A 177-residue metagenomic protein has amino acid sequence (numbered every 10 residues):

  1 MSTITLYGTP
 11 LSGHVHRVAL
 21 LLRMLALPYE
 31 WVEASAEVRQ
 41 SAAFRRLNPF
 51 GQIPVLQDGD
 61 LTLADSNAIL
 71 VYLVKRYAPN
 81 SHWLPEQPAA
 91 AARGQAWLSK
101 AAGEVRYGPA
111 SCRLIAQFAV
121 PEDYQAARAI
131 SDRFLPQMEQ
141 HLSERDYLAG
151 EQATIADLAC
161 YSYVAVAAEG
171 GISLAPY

Functional and structural regions predicted by a protein language model:
M1-A129, E139, D146: GST-like domain detector, emphasizing the conserved glutathione-binding G-site in the N-terminal thioredoxin-like
P109, L148-S173: GST superfamily/GST-like fold recognition
Q125-A126, G171-Y177: Structural helix-adjacent loops and short alpha-helical linkers that scaffold large soluble proteins
R133, Q137-H141: Solvent-exposed, charged/polar functional surfaces in cytosolic regulatory/catalytic domains
